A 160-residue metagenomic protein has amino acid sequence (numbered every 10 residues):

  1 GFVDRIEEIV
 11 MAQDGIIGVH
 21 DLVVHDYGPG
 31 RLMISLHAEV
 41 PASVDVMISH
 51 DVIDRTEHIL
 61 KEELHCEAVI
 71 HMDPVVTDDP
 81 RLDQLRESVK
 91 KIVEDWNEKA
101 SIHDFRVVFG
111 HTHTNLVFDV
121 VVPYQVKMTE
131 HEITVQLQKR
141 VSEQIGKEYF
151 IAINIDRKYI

Functional and structural regions predicted by a protein language model:
G1-I160: Alpha-helical transmembrane segments and adjacent TM-loop junctions that form the membrane-embedded core of multi-pass
